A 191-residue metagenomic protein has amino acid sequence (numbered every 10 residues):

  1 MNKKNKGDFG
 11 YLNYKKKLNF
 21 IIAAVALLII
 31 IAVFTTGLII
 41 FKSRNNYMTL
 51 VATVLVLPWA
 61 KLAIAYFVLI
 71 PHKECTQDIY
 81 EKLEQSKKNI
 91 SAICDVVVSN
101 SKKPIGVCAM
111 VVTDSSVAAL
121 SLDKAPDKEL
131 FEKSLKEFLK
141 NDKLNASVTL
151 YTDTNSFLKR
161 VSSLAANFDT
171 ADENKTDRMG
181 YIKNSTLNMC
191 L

Functional and structural regions predicted by a protein language model:
M1-S91, K133, D153-L191: Surface-exposed interaction regions that form or flank ligand-binding interfaces
V68, D114, K140: Residue-level marker of positions within ordered structural domains that often coincide with functionally constrained
I90-V107: Active-site metal-binding core of divalent-cation-utilizing nuclease and nuclease-like domains
D95, L120-L122: Short His-Asn-centered micro-motif
M110-A118: Active-site beta-strand-loop-beta-strand hairpin of nuclease catalytic cores that positions key catalytic residues
L122-S163: Catalytic cores of nucleic-acid endonucleases
